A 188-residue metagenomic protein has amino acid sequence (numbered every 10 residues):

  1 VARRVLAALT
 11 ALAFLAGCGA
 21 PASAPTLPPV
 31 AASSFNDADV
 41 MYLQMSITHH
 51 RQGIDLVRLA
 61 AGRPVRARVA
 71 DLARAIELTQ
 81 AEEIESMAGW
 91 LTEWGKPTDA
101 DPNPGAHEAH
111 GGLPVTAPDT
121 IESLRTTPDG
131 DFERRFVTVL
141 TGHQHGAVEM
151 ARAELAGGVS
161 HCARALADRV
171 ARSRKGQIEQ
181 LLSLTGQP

Functional and structural regions predicted by a protein language model:
V1-A8: Bacterial N-terminal signal peptides that target proteins for export
F14-G17: C-terminal motif of bacterial Sec signal peptides marking the signal peptidase cleavage site
G19-P188: All-alpha RGS (Regulator of G-protein Signaling) helical domain and cognate RGS-like helical scaffolds
